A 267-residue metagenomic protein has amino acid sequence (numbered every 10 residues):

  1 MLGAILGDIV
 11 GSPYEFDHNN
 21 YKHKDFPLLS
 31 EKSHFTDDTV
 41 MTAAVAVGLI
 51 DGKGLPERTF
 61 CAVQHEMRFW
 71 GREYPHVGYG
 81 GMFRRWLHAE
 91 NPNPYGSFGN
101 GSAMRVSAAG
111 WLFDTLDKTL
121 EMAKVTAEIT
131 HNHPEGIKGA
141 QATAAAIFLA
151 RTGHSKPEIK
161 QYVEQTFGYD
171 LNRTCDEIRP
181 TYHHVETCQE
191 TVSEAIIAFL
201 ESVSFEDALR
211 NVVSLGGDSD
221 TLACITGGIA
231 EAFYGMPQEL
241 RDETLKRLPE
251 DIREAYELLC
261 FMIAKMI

Functional and structural regions predicted by a protein language model:
M1-I267: Structured, active/binding-site neighborhoods that engage oxygen-rich ligands
